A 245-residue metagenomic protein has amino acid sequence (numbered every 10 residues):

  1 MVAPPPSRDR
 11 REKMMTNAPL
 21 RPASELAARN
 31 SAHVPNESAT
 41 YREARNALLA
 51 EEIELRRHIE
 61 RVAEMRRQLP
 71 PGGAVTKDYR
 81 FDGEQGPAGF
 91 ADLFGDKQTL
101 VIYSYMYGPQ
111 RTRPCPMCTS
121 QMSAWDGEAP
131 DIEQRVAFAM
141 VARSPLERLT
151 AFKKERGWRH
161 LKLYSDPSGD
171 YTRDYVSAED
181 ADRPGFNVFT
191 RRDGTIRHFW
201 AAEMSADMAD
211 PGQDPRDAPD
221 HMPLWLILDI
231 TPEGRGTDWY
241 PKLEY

Functional and structural regions predicted by a protein language model:
R8-L100, Y105-P130, Q134, K154 (+1 more regions): Non-globular targeting/processing and membrane-anchoring segments
A129-R148, H160-D170: Thiol-based oxidoreductase modules, predominantly thioredoxin-like and allied folds used for disulfide exchange
F152-H160: Short, conserved SAM-binding/catalytic segment of Class I S-adenosyl-L-methionine-dependent methyltransferases
